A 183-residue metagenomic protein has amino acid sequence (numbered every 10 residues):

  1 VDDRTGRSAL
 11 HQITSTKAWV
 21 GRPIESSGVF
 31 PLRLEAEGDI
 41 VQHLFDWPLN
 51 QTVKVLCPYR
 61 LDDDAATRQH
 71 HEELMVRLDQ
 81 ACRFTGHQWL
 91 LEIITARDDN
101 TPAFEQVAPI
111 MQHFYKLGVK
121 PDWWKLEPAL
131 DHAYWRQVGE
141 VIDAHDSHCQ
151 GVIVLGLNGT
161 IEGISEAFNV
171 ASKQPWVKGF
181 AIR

Functional and structural regions predicted by a protein language model:
V1-A66, L117-D122, C149-G151, G159-G179: Alpha/beta catalytic barrel-like cores
T5-I13, L61-R83, P128-H145, I161-E166: Active-site-adjacent beta->alpha loops and helix N-cap segments on the catalytic face of soluble alpha/beta enzymes
R33-Q42, T67-L78, A103-M111, R136 (+1 more regions): Well-ordered, non-membrane alpha-helical segments in soluble/globular domains
Y59, H71-V119: Conserved anion-binding
E92, W124, R183: Conserved, mostly hydrophobic/aromatic
I94-A96, L126-A129, L157-N158: Histidine- and/or cysteine-centered catalytic micro-motif in compact active-site loops
D99-Q150, G163: Catalytic core of soluble alpha/beta enzymes
P128, W176-R183: Glycine-rich phosphate-binding active-site loops on the catalytic face of alpha/beta enzymes
